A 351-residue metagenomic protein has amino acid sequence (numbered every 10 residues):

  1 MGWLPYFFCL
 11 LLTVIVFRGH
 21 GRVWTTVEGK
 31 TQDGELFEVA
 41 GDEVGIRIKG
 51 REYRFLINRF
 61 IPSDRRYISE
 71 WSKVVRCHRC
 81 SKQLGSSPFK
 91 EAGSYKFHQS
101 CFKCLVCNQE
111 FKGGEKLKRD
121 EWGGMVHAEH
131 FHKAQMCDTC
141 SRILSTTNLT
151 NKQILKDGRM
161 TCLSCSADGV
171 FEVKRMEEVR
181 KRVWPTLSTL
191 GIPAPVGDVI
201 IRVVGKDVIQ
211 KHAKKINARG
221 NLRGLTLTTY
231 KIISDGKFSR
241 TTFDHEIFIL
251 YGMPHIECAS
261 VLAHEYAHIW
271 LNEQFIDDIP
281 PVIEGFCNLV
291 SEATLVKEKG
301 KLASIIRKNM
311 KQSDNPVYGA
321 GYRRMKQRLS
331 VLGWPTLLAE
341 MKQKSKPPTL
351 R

Functional and structural regions predicted by a protein language model:
G2-C9: Sec-dependent signal peptide recognition, specifically the positively charged N-region followed immediately by
V14-R76, S86-S87: Compositionally biased alpha-helical segments
K73-G124, I256, V261, E265 (+5 more regions): Long, charged N-terminal interaction/targeting segments
R79-K82, A92-K96, S100, V106-I232: A metal-dependent hydrolase signature that marks the N-terminal structural subdomain at the beginning of catalytic folds
D138, R142, K174-E178, T189-I192 (+1 more regions): Pan-zinc metallopeptidase signature
A167-R175, I247-M253, E273-D277, K311-Q312: Second-shell loop/turn segments in exported
I216-L262, Y266-E273: Active-site scaffold of zinc-dependent metalloenzymes
E273-Y318: Post-HExxH zinc-binding segment in Zn-dependent metallohydrolases
